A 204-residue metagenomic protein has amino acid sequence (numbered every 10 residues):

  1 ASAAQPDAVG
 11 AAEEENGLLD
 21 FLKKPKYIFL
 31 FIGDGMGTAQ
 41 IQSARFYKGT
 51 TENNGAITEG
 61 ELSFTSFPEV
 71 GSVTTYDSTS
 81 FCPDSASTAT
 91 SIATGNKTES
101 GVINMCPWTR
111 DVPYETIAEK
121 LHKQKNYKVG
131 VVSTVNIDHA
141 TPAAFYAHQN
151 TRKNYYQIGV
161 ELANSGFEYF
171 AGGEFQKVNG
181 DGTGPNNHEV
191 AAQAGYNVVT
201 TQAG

Functional and structural regions predicted by a protein language model:
A1-Q5: Sec-dependent, cleavable N-terminal signal peptides
P6-D181, P185-G204: N-terminal catalytic scaffold of extracellular/periplasmic and nuclease hydrolases that process anionic headgroups
